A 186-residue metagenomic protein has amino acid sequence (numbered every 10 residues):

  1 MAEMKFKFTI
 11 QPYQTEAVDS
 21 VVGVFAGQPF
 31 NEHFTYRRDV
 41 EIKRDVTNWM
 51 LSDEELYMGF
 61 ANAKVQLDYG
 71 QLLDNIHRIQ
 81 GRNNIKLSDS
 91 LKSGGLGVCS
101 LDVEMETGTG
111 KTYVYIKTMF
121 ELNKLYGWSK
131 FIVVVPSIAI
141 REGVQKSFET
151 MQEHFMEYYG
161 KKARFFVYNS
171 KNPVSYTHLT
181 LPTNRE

Functional and structural regions predicted by a protein language model:
M1-R82: Helicase-associated low-complexity/disordered flanking segments
I79-G94: Pre-Walker A adenine-sensing motif
G97-Y115: Walker A/P-loop
Y113-Y126: Walker A/P-loop NTP-binding motif
K130-M151: Conserved Walker A/P-loop ATP-binding site and its immediately adjacent core in helicase/helicase-like ATPase domains
Q145-Y176: Conserved nucleic-acid-binding Ia/Ib motif block in the N-terminal RecA-like helicase ATPase lobe
T177-E186: Conserved small/polar residues in nucleotide/adenosyl-binding loops
